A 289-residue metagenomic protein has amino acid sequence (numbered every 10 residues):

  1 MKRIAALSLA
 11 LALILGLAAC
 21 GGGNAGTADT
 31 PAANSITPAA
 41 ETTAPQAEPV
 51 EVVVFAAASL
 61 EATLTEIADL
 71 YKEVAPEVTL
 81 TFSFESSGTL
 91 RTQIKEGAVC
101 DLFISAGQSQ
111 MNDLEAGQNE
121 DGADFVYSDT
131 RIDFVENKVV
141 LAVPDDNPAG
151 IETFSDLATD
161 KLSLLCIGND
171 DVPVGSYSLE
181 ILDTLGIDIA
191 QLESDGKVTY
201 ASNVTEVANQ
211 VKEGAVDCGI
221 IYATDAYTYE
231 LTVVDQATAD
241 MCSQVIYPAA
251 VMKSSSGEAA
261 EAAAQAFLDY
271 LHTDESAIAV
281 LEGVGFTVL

Functional and structural regions predicted by a protein language model:
M1-L11: Positively charged n-region of N-terminal signal peptides that target proteins for export
L15-A19: C-terminal motif of bacterial Sec signal peptides marking the signal peptidase cleavage site
G21-D69, G88, Q108, A116 (+2 more regions): Exported/periplasmic ABC-transporter solute-binding proteins
L70-F82: Signal peptide-proximal N-terminal region of secreted/periplasmic/extracellular or secretory-lumen proteins
E77, V99-C100, L162, V216: Short, high-confidence coil segments that cap the C-terminus of an alpha-helix and link into the following beta-strand
S87-D124, Y227-E230: Pocket-flanking alpha-helical
G122-I132: Central helical "cap/lid" subdomain
